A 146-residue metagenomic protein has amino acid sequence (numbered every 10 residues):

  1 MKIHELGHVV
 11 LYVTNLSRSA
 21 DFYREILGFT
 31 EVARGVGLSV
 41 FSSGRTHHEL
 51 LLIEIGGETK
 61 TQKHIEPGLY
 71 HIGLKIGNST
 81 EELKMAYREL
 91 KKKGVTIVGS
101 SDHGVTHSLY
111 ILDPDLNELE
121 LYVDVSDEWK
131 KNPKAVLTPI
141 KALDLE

Functional and structural regions predicted by a protein language model:
M1-S17, I72, E128-E146: N-terminal beta-strand motif that seeds the catalytic metal site of vicinal oxygen chelate
E5-T14, T61-E89, H107-L112, N117: Vicinal oxygen chelate
H8, H47-L50, H71, H103: Histidine-centered active-site/metal-ligand motif
L11-I55: Core segments of cupin and vicinal oxygen chelate
R18, F22-E25, L50-L52, P67-Y70 (+3 more regions): Catalytic cores of nucleotide-enabled group-transfer and carboxylate-activating enzymes in metabolic and assembly-line
E54-G57, D124: Acetyl-CoA-dependent GNAT
G57-T61, I97: A short, acidic/glycine-rich surface segment
Y87-E146: Vicinal oxygen chelate
